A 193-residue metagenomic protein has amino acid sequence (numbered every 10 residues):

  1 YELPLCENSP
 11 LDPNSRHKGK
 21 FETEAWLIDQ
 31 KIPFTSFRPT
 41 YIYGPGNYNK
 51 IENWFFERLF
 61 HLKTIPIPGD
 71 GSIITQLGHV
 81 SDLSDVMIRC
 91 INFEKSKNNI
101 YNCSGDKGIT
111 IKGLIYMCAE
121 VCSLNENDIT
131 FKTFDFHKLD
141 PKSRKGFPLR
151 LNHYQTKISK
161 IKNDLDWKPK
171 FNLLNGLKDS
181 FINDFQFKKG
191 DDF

Functional and structural regions predicted by a protein language model:
L3, E7-S36, I51: Active-site Tyr-X1-5-Lys
K18, G78, I109, T156 (+1 more regions): Residue-level signal for the nucleotide or nucleotide-sugar donor/cofactor binding architecture
Q30-I74, V80, C118: NAD(P)-dependent short-chain dehydrogenase/reductase
F56-P66, I73-I109, Y116: Alpha-helical substrate-binding/gating segment
V80, K138-K168, F187-K189, F193: Conserved C-terminal active-site "lid" loop/helix of NAD(P)H-dependent oxidoreductases that clamps the redox cofactor
M87-I91, C118, L177-D184: Hydrophobic "lid"/C-terminal helical patch of Rossmann-like NAD(P)-dependent dehydrogenase/epimerase domains
R89-G146: Mid/C-terminal beta-alpha module of Rossmann-like enzyme folds, strongest in SDR-family dehydrogenases/epimerases
L173-F193: Amphipathic terminal alpha-helices
